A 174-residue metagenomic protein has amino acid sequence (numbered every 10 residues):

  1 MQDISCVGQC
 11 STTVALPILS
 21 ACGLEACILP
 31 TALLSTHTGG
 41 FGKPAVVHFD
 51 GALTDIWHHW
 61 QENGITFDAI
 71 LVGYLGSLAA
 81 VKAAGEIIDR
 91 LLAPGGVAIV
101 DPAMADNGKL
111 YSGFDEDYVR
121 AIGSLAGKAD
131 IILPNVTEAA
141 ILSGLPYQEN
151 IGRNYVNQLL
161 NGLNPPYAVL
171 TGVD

Functional and structural regions predicted by a protein language model:
M1-V100, M104-S112: Conserved N-terminal subdomain of the carbohydrate kinase-like
S112-D174: Conserved phosphate/ATP/ADP-binding segment of small-molecule kinases
